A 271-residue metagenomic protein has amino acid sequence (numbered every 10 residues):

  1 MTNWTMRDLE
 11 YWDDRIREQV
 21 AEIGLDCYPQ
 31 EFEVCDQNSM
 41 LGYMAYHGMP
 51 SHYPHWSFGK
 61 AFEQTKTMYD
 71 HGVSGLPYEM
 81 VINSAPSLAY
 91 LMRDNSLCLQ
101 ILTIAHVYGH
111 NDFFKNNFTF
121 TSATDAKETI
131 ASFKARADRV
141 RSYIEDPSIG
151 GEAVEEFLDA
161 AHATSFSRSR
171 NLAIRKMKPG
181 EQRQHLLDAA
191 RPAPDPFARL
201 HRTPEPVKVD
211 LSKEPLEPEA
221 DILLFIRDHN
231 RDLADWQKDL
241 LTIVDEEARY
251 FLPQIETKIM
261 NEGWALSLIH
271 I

Functional and structural regions predicted by a protein language model:
T5, L9, R93, L97 (+1 more regions): Aromatic-acidic/polar surface patches that form glycan- and anion
R7-S87, P196-L233: Auxiliary, metal-adjacent structural segments of Zn-dependent hydrolase domains
P29-V34, N117-T119, K238-T242, T257: Short coil/turn segments at secondary-structure boundaries
T65, L91, A123-Q237, V244-I255 (+1 more regions): Metalloprotease/metallohydrolase-associated module, dominated by Zn2+-dependent proteases
P86-L102, Q254-E256: Short pre-active-site segment immediately N-terminal to the catalytic Zn-binding motif
V107-S122, W264: Catalytic Zn2+-binding segment of zinc metalloproteases
I269-I271: Conserved small/polar residues in nucleotide/adenosyl-binding loops
